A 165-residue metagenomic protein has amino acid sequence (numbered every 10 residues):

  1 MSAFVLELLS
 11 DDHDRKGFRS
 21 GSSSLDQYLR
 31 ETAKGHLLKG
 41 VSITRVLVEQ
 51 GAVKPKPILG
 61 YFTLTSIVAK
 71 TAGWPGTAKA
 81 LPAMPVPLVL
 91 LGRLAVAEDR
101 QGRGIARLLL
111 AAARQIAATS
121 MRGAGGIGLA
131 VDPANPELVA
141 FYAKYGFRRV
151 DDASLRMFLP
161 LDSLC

Functional and structural regions predicted by a protein language model:
M1-R103, R107-C165: Non-catalytic substrate-recognition and accessory regions of acyl/acetyltransferase enzymes
